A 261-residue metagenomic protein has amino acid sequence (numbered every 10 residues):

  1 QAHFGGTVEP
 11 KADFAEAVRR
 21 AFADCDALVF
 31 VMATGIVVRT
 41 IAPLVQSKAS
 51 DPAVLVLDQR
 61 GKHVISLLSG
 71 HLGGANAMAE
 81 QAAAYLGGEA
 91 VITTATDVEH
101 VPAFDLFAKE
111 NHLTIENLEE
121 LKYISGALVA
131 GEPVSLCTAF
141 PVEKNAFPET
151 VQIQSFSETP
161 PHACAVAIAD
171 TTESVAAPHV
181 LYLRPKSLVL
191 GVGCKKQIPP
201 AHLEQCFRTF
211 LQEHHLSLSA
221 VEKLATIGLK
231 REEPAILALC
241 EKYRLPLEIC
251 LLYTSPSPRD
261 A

Functional and structural regions predicted by a protein language model:
A2-R19: N-terminal beta-loop-helix "entrance" segment that forms/cooperates in small-molecule cofactor or anionic ligand
P10, F30-M32, V56-L57, A90-T94 (+3 more regions): General beta-strand structural signal in soluble alpha/beta enzymes
I36-T40: Short glycine/serine/threonine-rich phosphate/pyrophosphate-binding segments that cradle anionic phosphate groups
L44-A75, T94-V98, L106, T138-P141 (+1 more regions): Conserved mixed alpha/beta catalytic, RNA-binding, or beta-rich assembly cores of soluble enzyme, regulatory
L72-A82, L86-G87: A structural-propensity feature for long, helix-poor, extended segments
G88-K144: Conserved anion/nucleotide-ligand pocket segment
L229-Y243: Short glycine/threonine-rich loop-to-helix capping motif typified by GTGT followed within a few residues by an Asp-Pro
Y253-A261: Single conserved hydrophobic/aromatic residue that forms the stacking wall/gate of nucleotide- or nucleobase-binding
